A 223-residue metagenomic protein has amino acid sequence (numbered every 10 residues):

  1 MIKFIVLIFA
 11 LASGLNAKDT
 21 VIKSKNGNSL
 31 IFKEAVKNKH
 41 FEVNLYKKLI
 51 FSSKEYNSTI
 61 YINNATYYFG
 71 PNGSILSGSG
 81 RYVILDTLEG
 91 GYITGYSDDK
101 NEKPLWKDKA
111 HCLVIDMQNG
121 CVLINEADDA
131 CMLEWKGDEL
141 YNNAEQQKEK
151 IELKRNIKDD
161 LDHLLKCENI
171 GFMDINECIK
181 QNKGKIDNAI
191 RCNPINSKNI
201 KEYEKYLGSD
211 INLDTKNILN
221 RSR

Functional and structural regions predicted by a protein language model:
M1-K18: Classical Sec-dependent N-terminal signal peptides that target proteins to the secretory pathway
A17-Y61: N-terminal export/targeting and maturation segments
K18-G27, E102-R223: Acidic, small-residue rich beta-repeat scaffolds with periodic aromatic anchors
G27-F41, L88-K107: Short, conserved, GDST-rich strand-edge loop motifs in beta-rich repeat architectures
N57-G70, V122-D129: Multi-bladed beta-propeller domains
Y61-I75, G91-E102: Short secondary-structure capping micro-motifs at structural edges
G78-S79: Residue-level detector of Asp-centered blade-edge/turn motifs that repeat once per structural unit in beta-propeller
